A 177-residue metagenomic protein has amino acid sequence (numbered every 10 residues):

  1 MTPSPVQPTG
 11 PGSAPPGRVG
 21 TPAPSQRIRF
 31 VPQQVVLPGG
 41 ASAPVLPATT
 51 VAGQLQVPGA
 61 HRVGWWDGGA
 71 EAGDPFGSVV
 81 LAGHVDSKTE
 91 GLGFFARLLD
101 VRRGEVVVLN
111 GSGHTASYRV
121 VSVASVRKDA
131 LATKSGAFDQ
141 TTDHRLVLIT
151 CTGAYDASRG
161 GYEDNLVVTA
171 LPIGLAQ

Functional and structural regions predicted by a protein language model:
T2-R102, V108-G111, A116-Q177: Solvent-exposed, non-transmembrane regions of membrane-associated and secreted proteins
